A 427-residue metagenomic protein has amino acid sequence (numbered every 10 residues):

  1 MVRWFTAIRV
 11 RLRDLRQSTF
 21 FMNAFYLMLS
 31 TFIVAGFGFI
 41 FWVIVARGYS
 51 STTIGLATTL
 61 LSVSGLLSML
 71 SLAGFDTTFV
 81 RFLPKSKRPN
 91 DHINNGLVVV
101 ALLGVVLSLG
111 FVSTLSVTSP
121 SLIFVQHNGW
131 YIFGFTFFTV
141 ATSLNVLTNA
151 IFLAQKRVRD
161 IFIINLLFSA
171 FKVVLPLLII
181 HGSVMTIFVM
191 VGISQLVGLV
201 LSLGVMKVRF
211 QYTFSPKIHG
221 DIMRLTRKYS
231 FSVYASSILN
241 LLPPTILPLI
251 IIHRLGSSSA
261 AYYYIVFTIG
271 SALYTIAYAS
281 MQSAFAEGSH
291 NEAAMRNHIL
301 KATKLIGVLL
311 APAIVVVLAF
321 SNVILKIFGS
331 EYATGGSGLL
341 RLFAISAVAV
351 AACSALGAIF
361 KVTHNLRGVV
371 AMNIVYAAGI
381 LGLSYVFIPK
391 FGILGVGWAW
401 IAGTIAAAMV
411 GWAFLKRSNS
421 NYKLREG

Functional and structural regions predicted by a protein language model:
V2-R3, S18-D76, F231-S257, L381-Y385 (+2 more regions): Signature of the first transmembrane helix
W4-Q17, R159, I163, I187-F188 (+4 more regions): Interhelical loop/hinge segments that connect adjacent transmembrane helices in multipass membrane
R16, F21, V117-F135, S257-S258 (+1 more regions): Interfacial segments at transmembrane-helix termini and the short loops linking adjacent helices
M22-V34, L60, M69-S116, W130 (+1 more regions): Membrane-water interface segments that mark the loop-to-transmembrane alpha-helix transition
N23-G38, L167-S169, I187-F210, H219-F285 (+3 more regions): Transmembrane helical elements of multi-pass membrane transporters/channels
A24-I33, K87-N94, T136-F137, I151-L177 (+6 more regions): Alpha-helical transmembrane segments of multi-pass membrane transporters/permeases
S71-K87, A154, G270-A293, I359-V362: Helix-loop junctions and terminal segments of transmembrane helices in multi-pass membrane transport/translocation
G129, F133, F162-F210, V375-G379 (+1 more regions): Hydrophobic alpha-helical transmembrane segments
